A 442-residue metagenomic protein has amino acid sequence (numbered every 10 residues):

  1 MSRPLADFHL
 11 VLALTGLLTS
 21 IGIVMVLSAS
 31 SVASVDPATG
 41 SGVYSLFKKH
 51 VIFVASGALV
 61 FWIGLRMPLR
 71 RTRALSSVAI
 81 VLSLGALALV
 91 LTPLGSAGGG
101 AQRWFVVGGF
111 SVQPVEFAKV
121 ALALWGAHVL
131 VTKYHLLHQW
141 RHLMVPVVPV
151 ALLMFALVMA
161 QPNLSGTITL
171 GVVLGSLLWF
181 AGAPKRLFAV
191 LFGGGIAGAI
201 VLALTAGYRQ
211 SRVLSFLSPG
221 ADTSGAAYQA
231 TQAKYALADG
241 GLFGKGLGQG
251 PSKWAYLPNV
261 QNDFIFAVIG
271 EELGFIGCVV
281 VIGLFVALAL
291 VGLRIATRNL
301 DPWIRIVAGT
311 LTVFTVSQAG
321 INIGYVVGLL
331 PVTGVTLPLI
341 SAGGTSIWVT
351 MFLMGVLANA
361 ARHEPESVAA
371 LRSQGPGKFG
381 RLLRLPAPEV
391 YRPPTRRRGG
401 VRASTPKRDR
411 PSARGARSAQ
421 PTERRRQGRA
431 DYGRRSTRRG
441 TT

Functional and structural regions predicted by a protein language model:
M1-L18, V24-P162, I323-L337, A342 (+3 more regions): Membrane-helix boundary/helix-loop-helix interface segments in multi-pass membrane proteins
I52-V60, E271-G292: Hydrophobic alpha-helical transmembrane segments
L59, M67, S96, W125 (+6 more regions): Transmembrane alpha-helix boundary/anchor motif
S77-I80, L84, R141-L204, F216: Hydrophobic alpha-helical segments of polytopic membrane proteins
G98-W104, G108-S111, L187-V281, N299-V307: Hydrophobic, glycine- and aromatic-enriched re-entrant/interface helices and adjoining loop segments
A160, I168, G244, I276-G283 (+1 more regions): Hydrophobic alpha-helical segments of membrane proteins
I168, V173-L187, P251-G277, G334-V349: Interfacial segments of multi-pass membrane proteins
A296-G334: Loop-to-helix entry and N-terminal half of a specific, functionally important transmembrane alpha helix in multi-pass
